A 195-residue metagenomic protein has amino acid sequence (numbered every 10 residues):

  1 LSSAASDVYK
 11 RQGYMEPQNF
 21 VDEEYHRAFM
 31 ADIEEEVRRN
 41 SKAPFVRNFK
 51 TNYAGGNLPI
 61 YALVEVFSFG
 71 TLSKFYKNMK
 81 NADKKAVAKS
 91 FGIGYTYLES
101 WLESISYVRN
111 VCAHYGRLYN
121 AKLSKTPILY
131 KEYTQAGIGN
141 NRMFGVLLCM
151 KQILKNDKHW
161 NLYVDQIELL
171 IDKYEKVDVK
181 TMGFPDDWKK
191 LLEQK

Functional and structural regions predicted by a protein language model:
S2-Y9: Short, small-residue-biased leader/transition segments that mark boundaries at the very start of proteins
M15, N19-F91: A short mid-domain helix/strand-loop element embedded in enzyme catalytic domains that forms or borders the active-site
L63, F69-V108, H114-K195: Polyanionic, low-complexity intrinsically disordered segments
